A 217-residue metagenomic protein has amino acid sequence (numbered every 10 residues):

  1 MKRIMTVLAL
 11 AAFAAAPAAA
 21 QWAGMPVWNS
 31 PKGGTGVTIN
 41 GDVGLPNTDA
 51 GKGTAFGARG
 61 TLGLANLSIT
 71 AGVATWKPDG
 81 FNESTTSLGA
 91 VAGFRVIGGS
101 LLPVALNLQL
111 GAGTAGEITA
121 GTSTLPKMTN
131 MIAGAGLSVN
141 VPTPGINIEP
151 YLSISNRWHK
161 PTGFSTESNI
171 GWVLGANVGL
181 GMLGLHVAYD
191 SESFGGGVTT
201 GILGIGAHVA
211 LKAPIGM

Functional and structural regions predicted by a protein language model:
M1-I4: Positively charged n-region of N-terminal signal peptides that target proteins for export
V7-A15: Bacterial N-terminal signal peptides
A19-P78: Short glycine/proline- and aromatic-enriched beta-strand/turn motifs that initiate or cap beta-hairpins
W22-T35, N66, G80-N82, I97-L106 (+3 more regions): Short loop/turn motifs that connect adjacent beta-strands in outer-membrane beta-barrel proteins
M25, D49-G51, G111-M217: Outer-membrane beta-barrel transmembrane domain signature
G53-A55, N66, T85-G89, P103-A105 (+1 more regions): Short connector loops at helix/strand junctions that flank enzyme active sites, especially segments positioning acidic
I69-G98: Surface-exposed loop and membrane-interface regions of Gram-negative outer-membrane beta-barrel proteins
